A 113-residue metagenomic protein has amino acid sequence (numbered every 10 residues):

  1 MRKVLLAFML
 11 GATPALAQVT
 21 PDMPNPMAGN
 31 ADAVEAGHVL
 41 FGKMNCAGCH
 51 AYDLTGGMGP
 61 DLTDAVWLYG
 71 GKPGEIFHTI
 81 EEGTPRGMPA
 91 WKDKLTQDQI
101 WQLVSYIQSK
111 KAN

Functional and structural regions predicted by a protein language model:
M1-V4: Positively charged n-region of N-terminal signal peptides that target proteins for export
M9-A17: Hydrophobic h-region of N-terminal signal peptides that target proteins for export in Gram-negative bacteria
A17-M23: Cleaved targeting-peptide boundary
A28-H38, A51-E81, K94: Gly/Gly-Pro-rich "capping" loops immediately C-terminal to redox-active cysteine motifs in periplasmic/lumenal
G37, M44-Y52, M88, L103-I107: The canonical Cys-X-X-Cys-His
K43, E82-R86, S109-N113: Conserved amphipathic alpha-helical interaction elements at protein-protein interfaces in regulatory, energy-coupling
R86-G87, W91-K94: Extended, non-globular alpha-helical segments
D93-N113: C-terminal capping alpha-helices of c-type cytochrome domains
